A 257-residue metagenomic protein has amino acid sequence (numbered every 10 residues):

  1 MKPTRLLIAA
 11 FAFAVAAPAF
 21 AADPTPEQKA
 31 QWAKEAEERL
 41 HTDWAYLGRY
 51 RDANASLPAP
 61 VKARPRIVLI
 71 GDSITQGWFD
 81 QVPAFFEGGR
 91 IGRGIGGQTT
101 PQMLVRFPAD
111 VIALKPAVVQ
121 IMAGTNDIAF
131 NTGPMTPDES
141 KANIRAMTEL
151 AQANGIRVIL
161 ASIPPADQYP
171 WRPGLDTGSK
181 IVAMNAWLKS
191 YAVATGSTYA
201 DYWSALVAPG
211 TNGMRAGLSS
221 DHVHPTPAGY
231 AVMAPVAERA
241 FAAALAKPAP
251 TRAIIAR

Functional and structural regions predicted by a protein language model:
M1-V68, Q76, D80, A84-F85 (+2 more regions): N-terminal secretory targeting modules
F11, A22-D23, P164-R257: Catalytic His-Asp segment of secreted/periplasmic serine-dependent ester chemistry enzymes
R66-G71, G89-G94, V118-A123, V158-S162 (+2 more regions): Structural recognition of the beta-strand scaffold that forms the well-ordered cores of secreted hydrolase catalytic
Q76-I95, T100-A142, P164-D167: Oxyanion-hole/transition-state-stabilizing segment in secreted/luminal serine hydrolases and related acyltransferases
G92-G97, T132-P137, T148, R172-T177 (+1 more regions): Second-shell loop/turn segments in exported
T100, L104, P108, K141-T148 (+5 more regions): Extracytoplasmic/secreted envelope proteins and their assembly/folding machinery, especially bacterial periplasmic
P137-A161, W187-S197: Charged, glycine-enriched surface loops/patches that mediate electrostatic binding to polyanionic ligands
